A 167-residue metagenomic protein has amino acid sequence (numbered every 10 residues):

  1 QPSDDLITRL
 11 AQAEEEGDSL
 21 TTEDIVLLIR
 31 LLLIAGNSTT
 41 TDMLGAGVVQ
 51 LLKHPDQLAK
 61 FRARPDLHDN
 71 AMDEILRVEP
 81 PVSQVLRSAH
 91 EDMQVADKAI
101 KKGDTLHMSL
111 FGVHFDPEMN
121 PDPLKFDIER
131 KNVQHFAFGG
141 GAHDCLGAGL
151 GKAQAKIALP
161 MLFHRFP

Functional and structural regions predicted by a protein language model:
Q1-P167: Cytochrome P450
